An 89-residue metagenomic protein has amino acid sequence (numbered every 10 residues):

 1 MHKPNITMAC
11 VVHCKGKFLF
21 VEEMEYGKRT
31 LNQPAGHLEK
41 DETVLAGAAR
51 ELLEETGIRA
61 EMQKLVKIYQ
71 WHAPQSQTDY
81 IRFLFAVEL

Functional and structural regions predicted by a protein language model:
M1, E39-T43, S76: Residues at secondary-structure transition points
M1-L19: Conserved N-terminal beta-strand and adjoining loop/helix that marks the start of the Nudix/MutT-like hydrolase domain
N5, H13, Q33, L45 (+2 more regions): Short connector loops at helix/strand junctions that flank enzyme active sites, especially segments positioning acidic
M8, Q33, K40, W71-A73: Generic structural "secondary-structure junction" signal
M8-C10, L65, F83-V87: A structural signal for short, well-ordered beta-strand segments
C14-E54: Conserved Nudix-box catalytic region and its N-terminal flanking loop in Nudix hydrolases and closely related
R59-K67: A short coil-to-beta-strand element that immediately follows conserved catalytic motifs
W71-L89: Active-site-adjacent beta-strand/loop module that shapes the phosphate/pyrophosphate-binding cleft
